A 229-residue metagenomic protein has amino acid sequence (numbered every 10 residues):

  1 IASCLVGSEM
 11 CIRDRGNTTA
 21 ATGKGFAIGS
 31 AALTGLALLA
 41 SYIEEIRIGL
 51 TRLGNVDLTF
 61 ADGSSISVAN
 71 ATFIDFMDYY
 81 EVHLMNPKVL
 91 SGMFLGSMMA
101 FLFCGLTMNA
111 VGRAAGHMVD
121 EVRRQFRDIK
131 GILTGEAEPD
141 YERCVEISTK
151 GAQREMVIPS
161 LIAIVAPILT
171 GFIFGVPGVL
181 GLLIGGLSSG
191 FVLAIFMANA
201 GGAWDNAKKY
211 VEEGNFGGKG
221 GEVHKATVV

Functional and structural regions predicted by a protein language model:
I1-G7, C11-I12: Single conserved hydrophobic/aromatic residue that forms the stacking wall/gate of nucleotide- or nucleobase-binding
S3, A31-M85, V89-V228: Extended, low-charge hydrophobic alpha-helical regions
S8-E9, T18, C144: Hydrophobic, small-residue-rich membrane helices and short re-entrant helix-turn-helix hairpins that build
A21-S30: Alpha-helical transmembrane segments and their helix-start/interface "positive-inside/aromatic belt" motifs in integral
